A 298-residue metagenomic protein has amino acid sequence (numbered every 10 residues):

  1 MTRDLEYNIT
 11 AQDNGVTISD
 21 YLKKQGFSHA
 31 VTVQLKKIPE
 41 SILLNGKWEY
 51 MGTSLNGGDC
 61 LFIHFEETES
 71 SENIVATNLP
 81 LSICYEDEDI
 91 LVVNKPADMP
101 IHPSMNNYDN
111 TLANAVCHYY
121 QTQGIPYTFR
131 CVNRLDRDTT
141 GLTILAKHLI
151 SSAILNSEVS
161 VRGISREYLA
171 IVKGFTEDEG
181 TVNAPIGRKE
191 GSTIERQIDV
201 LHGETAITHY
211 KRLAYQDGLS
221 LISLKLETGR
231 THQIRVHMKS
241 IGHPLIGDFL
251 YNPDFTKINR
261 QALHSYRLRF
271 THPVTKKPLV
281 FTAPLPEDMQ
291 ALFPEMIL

Functional and structural regions predicted by a protein language model:
M1-T181, D288-E295: RNA pseudouridine synthases
M1-V31, L35-K36, L81, L201 (+3 more regions): Pseudouridine synthases involved in rRNA/tRNA modification
Y50-S54, S223, R260: Short, surface-exposed secondary-structure edge patches
N133-R137, H202, A214-Q216: A short beta-turn/loop motif at secondary-structure boundaries
E177-D178, G191, Y215-G218, T231 (+1 more regions): Short, conserved beta-turn/loop elements at beta-strand boundaries and strand-helix junctions
T193-L201: Short aromatic-glycine motifs in intrinsically disordered, low-complexity regions
T205-I207: Short proline/glycine- and basic residue-enriched helix-capping loop/turn segments at helix->loop/beta transitions
Y210: Long C-terminal interaction/binding lobes of large macromolecular proteins
